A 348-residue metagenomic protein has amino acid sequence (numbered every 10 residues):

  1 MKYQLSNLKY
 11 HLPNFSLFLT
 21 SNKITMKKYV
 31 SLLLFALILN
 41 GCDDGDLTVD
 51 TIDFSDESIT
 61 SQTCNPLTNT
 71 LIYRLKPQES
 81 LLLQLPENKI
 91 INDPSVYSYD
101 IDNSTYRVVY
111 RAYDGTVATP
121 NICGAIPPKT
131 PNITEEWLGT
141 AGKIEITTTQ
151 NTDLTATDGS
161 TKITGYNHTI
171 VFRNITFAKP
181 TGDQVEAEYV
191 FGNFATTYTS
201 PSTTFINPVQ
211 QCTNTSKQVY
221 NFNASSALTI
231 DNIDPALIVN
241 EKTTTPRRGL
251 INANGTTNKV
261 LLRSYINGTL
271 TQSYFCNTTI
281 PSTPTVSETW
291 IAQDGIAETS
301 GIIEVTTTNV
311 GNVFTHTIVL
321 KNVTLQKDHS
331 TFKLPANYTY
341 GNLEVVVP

Functional and structural regions predicted by a protein language model:
M1-C42: Sec-dependent bacterial lipoprotein signal peptides
M26, V30-L67, P348: Bacterial Sec-dependent N-terminal signal peptides
L37, I59, V117-A118, N207 (+1 more regions): Disulfide-bonded cysteine motifs in exported proteins
L67-E79, H168-V171, T215-S225, V319: Short, hydrophobic/proline-enriched secondary-structure or compact coil segments at domain edges
T68-K162, S225-G311: Surface-exposed helix/loop patches within compact recognition domains
S160-S200, G311-P335, V347: Ser/Thr/Pro-rich, low-complexity mucin-like regions that serve as glycosylated stalks/linkers or repetitive adhesive
E186-I230: Surface-exposed beta-loop interaction hotspot
